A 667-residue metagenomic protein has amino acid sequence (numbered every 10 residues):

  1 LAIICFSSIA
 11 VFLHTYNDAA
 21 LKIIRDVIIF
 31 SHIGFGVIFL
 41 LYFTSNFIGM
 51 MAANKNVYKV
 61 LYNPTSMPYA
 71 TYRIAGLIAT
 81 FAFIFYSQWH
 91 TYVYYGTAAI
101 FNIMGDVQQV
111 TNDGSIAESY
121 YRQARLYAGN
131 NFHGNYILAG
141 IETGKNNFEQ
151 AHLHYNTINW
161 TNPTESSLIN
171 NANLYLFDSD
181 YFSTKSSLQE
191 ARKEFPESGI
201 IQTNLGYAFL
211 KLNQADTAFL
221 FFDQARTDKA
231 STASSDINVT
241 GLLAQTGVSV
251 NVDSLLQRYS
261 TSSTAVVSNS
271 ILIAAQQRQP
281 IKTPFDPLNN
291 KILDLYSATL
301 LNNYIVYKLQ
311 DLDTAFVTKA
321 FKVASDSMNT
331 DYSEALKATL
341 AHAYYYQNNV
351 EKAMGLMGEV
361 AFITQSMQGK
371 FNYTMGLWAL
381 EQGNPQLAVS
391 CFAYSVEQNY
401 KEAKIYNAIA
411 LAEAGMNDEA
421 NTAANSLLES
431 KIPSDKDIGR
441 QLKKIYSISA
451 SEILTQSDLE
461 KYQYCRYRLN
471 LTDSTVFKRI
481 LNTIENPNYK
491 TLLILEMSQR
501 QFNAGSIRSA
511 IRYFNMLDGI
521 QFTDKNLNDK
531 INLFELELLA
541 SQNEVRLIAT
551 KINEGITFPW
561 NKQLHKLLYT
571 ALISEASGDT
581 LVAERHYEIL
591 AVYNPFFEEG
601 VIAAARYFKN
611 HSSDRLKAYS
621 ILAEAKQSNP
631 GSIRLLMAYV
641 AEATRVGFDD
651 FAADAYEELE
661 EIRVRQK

Functional and structural regions predicted by a protein language model:
L1-Y62: Membrane-embedded alpha-helical segments of integral membrane proteins
Y62-A99: Internal/C-terminal transmembrane anchor helices
Q88-V93, R122-A128, T157-N162, E190-P196 (+15 more regions): Solenoid-like repeat scaffolds
Y94-A215: Soluble catalytic regions of membrane-associated enzymes that act on cell-envelope and secretory-pathway components
I103, I137, N170, N204 (+13 more regions): "A position-specific structural signal for the A-helix of alpha-solenoid helical repeats
Q108-Q109, E142, Y175, F209 (+12 more regions): Residue at a conserved register position within TPR or TPR-like alpha-solenoid repeats
T111, K145, D178, L212 (+12 more regions): Structural motif corresponding to the intra-repeat A-B loop/turn of tetratricopeptide repeats
